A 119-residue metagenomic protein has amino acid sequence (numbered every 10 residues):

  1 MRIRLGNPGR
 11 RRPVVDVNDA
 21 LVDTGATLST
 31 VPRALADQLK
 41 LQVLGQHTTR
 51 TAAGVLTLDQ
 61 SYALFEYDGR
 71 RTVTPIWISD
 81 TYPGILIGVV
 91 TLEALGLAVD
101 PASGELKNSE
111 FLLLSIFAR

Functional and structural regions predicted by a protein language model:
M1-R119: Pepsin/retropepsin-fold aspartyl endopeptidases
